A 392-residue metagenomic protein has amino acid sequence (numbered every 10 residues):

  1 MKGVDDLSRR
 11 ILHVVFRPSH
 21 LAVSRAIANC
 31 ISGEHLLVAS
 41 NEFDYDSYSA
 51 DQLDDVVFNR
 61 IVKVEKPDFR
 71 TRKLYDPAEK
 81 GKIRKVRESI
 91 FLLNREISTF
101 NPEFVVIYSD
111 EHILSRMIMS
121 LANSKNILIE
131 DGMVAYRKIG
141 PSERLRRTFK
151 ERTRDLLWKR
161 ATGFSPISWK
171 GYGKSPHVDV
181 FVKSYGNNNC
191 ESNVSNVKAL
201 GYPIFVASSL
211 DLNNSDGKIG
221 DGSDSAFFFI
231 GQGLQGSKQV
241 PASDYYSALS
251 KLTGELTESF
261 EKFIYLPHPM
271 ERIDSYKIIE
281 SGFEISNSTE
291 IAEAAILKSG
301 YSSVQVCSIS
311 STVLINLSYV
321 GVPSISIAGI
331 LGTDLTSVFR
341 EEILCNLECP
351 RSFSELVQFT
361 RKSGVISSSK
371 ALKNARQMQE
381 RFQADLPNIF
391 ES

Functional and structural regions predicted by a protein language model:
D6-L12: Extreme N-terminal starter segment of soluble prokaryotic enzymes
L12-G171, V313-L314: Active-site and donor-binding regions of nucleotide-sugar-utilizing enzymes
H35-D44, I127-I129, V180-Y185, F263-P269 (+1 more regions): Short internal beta-strands
E130-D131, R137-G233: A nucleotide-sugar donor-handling region in carbohydrate enzymes
S208-E271: Conserved catalytic-core segment of nucleotide-activated headgroup transferases in glycan assembly
P269-Y319: Donor nucleotide-activated moiety binding/catalytic core segment of transferases that use nucleotide-activated donors
S310-N316, S324-F339: Short glycine/proline-centered loop/turn elements that form peptide/ligand docking sites
T336-S392: Leloir-type glycosyltransferase catalytic cores
